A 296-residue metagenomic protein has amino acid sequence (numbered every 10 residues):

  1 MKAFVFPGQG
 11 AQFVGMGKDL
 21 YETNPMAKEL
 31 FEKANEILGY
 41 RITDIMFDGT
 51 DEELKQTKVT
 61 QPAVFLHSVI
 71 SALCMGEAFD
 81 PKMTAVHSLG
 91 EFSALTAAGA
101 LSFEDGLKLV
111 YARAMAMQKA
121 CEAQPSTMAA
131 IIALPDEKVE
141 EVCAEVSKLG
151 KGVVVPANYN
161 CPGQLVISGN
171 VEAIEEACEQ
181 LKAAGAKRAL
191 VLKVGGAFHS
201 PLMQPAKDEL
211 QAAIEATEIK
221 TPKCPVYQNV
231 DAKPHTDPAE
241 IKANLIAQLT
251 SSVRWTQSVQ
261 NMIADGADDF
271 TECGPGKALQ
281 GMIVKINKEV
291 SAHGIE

Functional and structural regions predicted by a protein language model:
M1-V139, L192, D269-E296: FabD-like malonyl-/acyl-CoA
Q9-A11, L38, A98-T250: Alpha/beta catalytic cores of group-transfer enzymes, especially the acyltransferase/condensing modules of polyketide
T60-P62, A197, S252: Glycine-rich phosphate/pyrophosphate-binding beta-alpha loops
L66, L249-V253: Conserved phosphate-coordination/catalytic loops
G76, K182, I263-G266: Non-catalytic positions within long, well-ordered alpha-helices that form the structural scaffold/packing of enzyme
A173-I174, A213, G266, E289-H293: NAD(P)-dependent dehydrogenase/reductase Rossmann-like domain
S252-A267: A short, acidic, amphipathic alpha-helical segment used as a generic capping/interface helix at domain edges
